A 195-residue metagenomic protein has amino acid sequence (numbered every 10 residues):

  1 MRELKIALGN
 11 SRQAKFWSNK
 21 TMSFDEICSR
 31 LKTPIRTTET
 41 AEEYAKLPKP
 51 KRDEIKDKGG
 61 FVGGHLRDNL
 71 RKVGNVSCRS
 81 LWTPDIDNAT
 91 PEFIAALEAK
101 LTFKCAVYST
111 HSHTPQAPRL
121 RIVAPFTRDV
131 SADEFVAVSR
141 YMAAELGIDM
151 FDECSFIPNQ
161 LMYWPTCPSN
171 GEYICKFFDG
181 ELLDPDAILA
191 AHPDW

Functional and structural regions predicted by a protein language model:
M1-E3, E153, G180, P185-D186: Intrinsically disordered, low-complexity regions
M1-P118, P125-A137, Y141: Signature for HUH/AEP ssDNA processing cores
F103, L120, Q160-M162: Generic beta-strand structural signal
H113-Q116, V138-S139, D152-F156, D194-W195: Short C-terminal domain-edge/linker segments immediately following a structured domain
P115, P125-V130, F151-F178: Short, conserved secondary-structure transition motifs
E145-D149: Conserved His + Asp/Glu catalytic blocks
K176-W195: Long, charge-rich alpha-helical interaction segments
